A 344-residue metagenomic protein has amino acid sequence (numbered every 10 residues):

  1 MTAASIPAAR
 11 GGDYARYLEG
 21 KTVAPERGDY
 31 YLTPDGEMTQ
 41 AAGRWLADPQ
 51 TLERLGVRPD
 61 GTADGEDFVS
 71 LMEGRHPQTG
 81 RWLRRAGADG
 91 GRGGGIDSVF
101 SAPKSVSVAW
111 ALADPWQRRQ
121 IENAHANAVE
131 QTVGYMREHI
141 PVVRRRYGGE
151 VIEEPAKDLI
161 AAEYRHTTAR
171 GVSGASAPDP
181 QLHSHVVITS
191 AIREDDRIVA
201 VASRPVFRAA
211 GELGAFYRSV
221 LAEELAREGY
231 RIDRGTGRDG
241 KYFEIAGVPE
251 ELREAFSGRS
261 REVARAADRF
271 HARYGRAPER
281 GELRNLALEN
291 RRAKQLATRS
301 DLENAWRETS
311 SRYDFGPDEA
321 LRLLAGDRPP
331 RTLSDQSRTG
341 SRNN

Functional and structural regions predicted by a protein language model:
M1-N343: Intrinsically disordered, flexible peripheral segments
